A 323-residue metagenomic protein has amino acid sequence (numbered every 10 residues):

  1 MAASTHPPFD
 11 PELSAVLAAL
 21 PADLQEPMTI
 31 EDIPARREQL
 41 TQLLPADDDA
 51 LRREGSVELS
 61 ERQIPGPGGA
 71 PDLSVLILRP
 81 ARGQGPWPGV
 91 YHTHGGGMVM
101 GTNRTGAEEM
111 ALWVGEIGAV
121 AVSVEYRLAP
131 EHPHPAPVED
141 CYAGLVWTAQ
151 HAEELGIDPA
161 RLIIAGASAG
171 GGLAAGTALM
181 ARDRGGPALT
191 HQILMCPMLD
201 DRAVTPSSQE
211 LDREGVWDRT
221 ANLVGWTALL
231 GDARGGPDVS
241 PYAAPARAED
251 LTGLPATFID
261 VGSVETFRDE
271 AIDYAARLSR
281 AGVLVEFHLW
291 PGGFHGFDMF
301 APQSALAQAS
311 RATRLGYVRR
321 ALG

Functional and structural regions predicted by a protein language model:
M1-I77, L322-G323: A glycine/proline-hinged amphipathic helix-loop "lid/cap" segment that gates access to hydrophobic ligand pockets
P86-G96: Short beta-strand element of the alpha/beta-hydrolase
R104-V124: Short amphipathic alpha-helix adjacent to the substrate-entry channel of hydrolases
H132-E154, R314: Alpha/beta-hydrolase active-site loop
A149-I164, R184: Gly/Ser-rich "nucleophile elbow"/oxyanion-hole loop immediately N-terminal to the catalytic nucleophile in hydrolases
L179-P237: Hydrolase active-site cap/lid region
I259-V261: Short beta-strand/loop motif that positions the catalytic acidic residue of the alpha/beta-hydrolase fold
S304-G323: Catalytic active-site module of serine/aspartate enzymes centered on a nucleophile-bearing elbow/loop
